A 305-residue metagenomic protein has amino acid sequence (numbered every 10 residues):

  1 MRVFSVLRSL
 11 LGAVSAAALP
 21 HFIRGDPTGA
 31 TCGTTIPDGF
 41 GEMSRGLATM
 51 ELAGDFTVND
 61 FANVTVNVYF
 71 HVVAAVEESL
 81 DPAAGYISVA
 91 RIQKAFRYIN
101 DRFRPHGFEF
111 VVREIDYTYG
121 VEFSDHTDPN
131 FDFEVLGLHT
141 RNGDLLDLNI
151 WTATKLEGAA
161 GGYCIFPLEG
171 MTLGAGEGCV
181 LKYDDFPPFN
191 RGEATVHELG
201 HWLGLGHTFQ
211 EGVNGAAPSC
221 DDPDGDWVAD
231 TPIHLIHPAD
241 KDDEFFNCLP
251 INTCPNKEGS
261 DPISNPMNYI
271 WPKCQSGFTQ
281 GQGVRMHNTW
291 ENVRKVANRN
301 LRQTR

Functional and structural regions predicted by a protein language model:
M1-F22: Fungal secretory targeting signals
L19-L146, T154-L156, H287, E291-N298 (+1 more regions): Propeptide-to-catalytic entry region of secreted or membrane-anchored zinc metalloproteases
G29-P37, Y163-I165, G178-V180, S219-D221 (+3 more regions): Sequence contexts marking disulfide-bonded cysteines in secreted/extracellular proteins
V66-V72, E109-V112, D147-T152, E177-Y183 (+3 more regions): Structural recognition of the beta-strand scaffold that forms the well-ordered cores of secreted hydrolase catalytic
E78-S88, Y183-F186, W271-C274: Second-shell loop/turn segments in exported
G137-Q210: Active-site-proximal segment of zinc-dependent metalloprotease catalytic domains
F186-S276: The catalytic-center signature of Zn2+-dependent metalloproteases
P255-L301, R305: Extracellular low-complexity, Gly/Ser/Thr-rich intrinsically disordered linkers and protease-sensitive activation/hinge
